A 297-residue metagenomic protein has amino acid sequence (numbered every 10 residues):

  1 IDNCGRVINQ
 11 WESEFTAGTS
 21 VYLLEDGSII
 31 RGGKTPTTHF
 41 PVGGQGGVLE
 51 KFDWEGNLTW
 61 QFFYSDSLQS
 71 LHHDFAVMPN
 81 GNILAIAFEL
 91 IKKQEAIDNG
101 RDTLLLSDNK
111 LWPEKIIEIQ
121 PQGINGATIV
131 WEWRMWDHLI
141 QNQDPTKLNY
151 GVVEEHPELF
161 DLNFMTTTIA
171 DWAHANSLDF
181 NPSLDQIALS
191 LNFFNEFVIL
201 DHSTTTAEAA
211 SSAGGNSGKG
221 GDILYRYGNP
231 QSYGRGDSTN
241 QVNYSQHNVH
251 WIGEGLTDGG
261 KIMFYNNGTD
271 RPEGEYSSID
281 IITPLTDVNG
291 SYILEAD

Functional and structural regions predicted by a protein language model:
I1-D297: Histidine-/acidic-rich catalytic cores in large beta-rich domains
